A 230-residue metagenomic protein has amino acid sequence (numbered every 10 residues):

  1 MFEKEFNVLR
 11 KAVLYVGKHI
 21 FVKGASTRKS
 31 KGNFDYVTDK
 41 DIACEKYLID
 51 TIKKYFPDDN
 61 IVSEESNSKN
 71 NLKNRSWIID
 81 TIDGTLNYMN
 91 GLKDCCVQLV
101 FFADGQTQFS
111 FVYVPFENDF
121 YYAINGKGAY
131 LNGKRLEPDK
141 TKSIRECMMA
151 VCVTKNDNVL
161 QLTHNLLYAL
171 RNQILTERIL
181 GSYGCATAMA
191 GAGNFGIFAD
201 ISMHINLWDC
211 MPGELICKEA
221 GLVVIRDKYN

Functional and structural regions predicted by a protein language model:
M1-I82: N-terminal subdomain of lithium-sensitive/metallo-dependent phosphomonoesterases centered on the IMPase/IPPase/PAP
V16, I20, D41, I52 (+6 more regions): Residue-level signal for inorganic ion chemistry
A25-R28, D94, R226-N230: A glycine-biased, small/acidic residue-tolerant capping/turn segment at secondary-structure junctions
I42, E65, T81-G84, P115 (+2 more regions): Generic detector of well-ordered alpha-helical packing
N71-Y130: DPxDG-like acidic metal-binding loop motif
L131-E137: A structural micro-motif at secondary-structure boundaries
P138-N230: An extended, acidic
